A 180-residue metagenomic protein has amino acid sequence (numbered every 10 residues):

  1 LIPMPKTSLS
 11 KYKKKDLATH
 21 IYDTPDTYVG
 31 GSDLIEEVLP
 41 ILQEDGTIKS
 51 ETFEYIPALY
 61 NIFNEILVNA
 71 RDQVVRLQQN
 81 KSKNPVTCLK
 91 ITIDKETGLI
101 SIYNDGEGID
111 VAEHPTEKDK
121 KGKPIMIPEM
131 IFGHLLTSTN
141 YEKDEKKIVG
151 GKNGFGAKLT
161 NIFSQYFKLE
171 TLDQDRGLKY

Functional and structural regions predicted by a protein language model:
M4-Y12, L17, E96-P124, S138-Y180: GHKL-type ATPase core
K6-D23, V29-G30, N61-E65, M126: N-terminal amphipathic, basic-rich helices that act as targeting or association modules
I21, N69, I131, T160 (+1 more regions): Conserved RecA-like P-loop NTPase ATPase core
Y28-D33, P40-F63: Conserved short strand/loop->alpha-helix "switch" segment adjacent to the catalytic nucleotide/phosphoryl-transfer site
G31-E37, K143-K147: Short coil/turn segments at secondary-structure boundaries
F53-K90, G156-F163: Conserved ATP-binding N-box helix of the HATPase_c
Y60-D72, Q78, K123-Y141: A short, contiguous, amphipathic alpha-helix enriched in charged residues
T92-D94: Short beta-strand micro-motifs enriched in acidic
